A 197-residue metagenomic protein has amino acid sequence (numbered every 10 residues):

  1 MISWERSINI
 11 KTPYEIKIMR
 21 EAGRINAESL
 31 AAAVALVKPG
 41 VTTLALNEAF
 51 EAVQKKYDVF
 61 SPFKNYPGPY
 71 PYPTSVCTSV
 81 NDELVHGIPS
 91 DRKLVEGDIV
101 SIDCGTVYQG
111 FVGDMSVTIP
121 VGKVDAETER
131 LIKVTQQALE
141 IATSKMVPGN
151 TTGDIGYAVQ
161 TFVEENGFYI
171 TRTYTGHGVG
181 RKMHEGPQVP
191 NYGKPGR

Functional and structural regions predicted by a protein language model:
M1-R197: Active-site neighborhoods and metal-handling regions in enzymes and metal-associated proteins
